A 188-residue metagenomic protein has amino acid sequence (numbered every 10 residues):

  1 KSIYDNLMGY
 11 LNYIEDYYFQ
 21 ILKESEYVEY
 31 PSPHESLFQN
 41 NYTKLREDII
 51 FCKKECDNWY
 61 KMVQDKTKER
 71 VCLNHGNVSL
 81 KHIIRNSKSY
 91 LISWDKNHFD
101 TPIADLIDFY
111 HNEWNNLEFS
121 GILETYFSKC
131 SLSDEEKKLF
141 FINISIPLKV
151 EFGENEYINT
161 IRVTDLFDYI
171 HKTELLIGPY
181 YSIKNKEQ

Functional and structural regions predicted by a protein language model:
K1-E26: Conserved ATP-binding subdomain of kinase catalytic cores across diverse folds
L7-Y10, N41, L45, N143: Amphipathic alpha-helix face/heptad-repeat signature
Y18-H75, K186: An alpha-helical support segment within catalytic cores of ATP-dependent transferases
F19-L22, E151-Q188: ATP/Mg2+ or Mg2+-diphosphate-binding catalytic cores that bind nucleotide phosphates or diphosphates via glycine-rich
K54-A104: Active-site acidic catalytic loop and adjacent metal/ATP-binding pocket of ATP-dependent phosphoryl transfer enzymes
M62, I142-N143: Short acidic/histidine-centered micro-motifs embedded in hydrophobic/aromatic stretches that mark compact functional
F99-S133, I144-Y169: Active-site activation/catalytic loop segments of kinase-like enzymes and analogous catalytic loops in related
